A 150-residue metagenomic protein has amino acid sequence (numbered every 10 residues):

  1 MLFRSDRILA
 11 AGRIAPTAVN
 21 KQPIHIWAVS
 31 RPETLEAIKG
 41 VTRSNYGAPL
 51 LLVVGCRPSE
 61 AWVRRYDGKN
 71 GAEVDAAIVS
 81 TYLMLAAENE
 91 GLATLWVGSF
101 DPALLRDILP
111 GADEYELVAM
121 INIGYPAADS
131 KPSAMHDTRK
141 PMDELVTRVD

Functional and structural regions predicted by a protein language model:
M1-R4, A119-D150: C-terminal helix-cap and adjacent tail motif
D6-V79: Glycine/small-residue-rich phosphate/adenosyl-binding loop
N45-V53, P110-P132: A glycine-rich helix N-cap at a beta->alpha junction
C56, G98-S99, Y125: Short secondary-structure boundary segments
V79-E88: Acidic, metal-associated active-site segment
G91: Structured binding elements
V97-E114: Active-site helix/loop module of the DD-peptidase/beta-lactamase fold, centered on the serine-lysine SxxK catalytic
